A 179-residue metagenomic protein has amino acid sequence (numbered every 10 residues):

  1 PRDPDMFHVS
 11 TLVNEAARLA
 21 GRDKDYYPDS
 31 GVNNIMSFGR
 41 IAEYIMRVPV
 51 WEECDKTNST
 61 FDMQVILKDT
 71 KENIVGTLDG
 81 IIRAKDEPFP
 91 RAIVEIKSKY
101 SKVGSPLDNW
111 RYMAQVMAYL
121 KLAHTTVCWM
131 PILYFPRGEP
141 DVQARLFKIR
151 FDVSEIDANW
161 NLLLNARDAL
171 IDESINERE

Functional and structural regions predicted by a protein language model:
P1-A92, W110: Metal-dependent nuclease catalytic cores that hydrolyze phosphodiester bonds in DNA/RNA, characterized by
T60, I93-E95, V127-I132: A structural signal for short, well-ordered beta-strand segments and their strand-loop junctions that often border
K85, K99-S101, F135-R137: Short coil/turn motifs at secondary-structure junctions
E95-D108: Short beta-strand-loop-alpha-helix junction that forms the active-site gateway of nucleic-acid-processing nucleases
P106-N109, L122-E179: Metal-dependent nuclease catalytic regions and adjoining charged, substrate-binding loops involved in nucleic-acid end
